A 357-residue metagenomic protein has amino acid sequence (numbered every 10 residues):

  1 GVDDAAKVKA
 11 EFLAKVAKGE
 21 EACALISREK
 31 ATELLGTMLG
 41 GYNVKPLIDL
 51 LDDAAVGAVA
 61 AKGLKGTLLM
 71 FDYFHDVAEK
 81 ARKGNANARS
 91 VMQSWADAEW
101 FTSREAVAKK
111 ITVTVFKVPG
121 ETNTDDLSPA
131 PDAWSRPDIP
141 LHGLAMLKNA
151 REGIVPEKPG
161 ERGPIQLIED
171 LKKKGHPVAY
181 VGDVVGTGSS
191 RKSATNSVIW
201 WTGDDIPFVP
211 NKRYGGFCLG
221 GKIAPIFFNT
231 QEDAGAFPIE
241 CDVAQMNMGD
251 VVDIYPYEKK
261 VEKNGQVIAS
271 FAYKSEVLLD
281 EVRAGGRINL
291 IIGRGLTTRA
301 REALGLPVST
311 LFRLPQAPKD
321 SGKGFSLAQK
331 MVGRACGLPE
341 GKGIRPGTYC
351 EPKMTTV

Functional and structural regions predicted by a protein language model:
G1-L13, A24, R28, G36-V44 (+3 more regions): Alpha-helix initiation and capping sites
L13-A14, V332: Hydrophobic/aromatic-rich, well-ordered segments within soluble, folded domains that form packed cores
V16-E21: Flexible helix-coil transition and linker loops at the boundaries of alpha-helical arrays
I26-K30, P46, V59-G63, V91: Alpha-solenoid helical repeat scaffolds
T37, G41-N43, D52, K62-V357: Fe-S-dependent hydro-lyases/dehydratases of central metabolism
